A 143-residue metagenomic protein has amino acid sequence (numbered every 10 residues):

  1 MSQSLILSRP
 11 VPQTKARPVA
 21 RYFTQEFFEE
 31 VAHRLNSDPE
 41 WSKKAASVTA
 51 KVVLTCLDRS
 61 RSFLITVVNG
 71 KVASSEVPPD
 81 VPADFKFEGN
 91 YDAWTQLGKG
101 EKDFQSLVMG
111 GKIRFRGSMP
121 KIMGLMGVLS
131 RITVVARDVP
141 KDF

Functional and structural regions predicted by a protein language model:
S2-F143: Feature captures hydrophobic
